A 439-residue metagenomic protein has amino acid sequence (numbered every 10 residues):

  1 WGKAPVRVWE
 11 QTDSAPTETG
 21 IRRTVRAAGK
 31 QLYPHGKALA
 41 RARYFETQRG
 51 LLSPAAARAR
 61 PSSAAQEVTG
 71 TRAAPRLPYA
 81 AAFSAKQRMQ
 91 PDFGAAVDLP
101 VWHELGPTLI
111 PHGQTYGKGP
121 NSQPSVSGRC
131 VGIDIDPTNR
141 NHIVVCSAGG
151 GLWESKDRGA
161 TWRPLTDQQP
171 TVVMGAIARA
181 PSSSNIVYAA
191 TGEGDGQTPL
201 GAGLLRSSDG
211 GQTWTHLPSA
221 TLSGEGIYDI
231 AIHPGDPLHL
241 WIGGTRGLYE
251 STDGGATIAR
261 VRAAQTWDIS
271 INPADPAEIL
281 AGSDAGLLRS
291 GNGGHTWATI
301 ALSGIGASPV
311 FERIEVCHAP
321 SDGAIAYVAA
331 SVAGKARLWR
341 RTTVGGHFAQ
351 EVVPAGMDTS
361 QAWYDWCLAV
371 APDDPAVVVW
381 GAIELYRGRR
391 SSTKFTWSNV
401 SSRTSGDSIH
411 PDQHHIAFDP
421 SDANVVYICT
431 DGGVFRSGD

Functional and structural regions predicted by a protein language model:
W1-D439: Extracellular glycan-interacting surfaces
